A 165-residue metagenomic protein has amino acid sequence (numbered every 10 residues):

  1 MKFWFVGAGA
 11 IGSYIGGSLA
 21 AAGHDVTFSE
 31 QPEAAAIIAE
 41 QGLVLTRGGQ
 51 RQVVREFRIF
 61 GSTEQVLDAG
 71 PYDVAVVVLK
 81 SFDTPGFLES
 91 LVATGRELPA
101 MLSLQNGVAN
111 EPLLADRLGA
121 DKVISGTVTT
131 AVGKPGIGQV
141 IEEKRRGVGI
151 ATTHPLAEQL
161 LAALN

Functional and structural regions predicted by a protein language model:
M1, G23-T27, Y72-A75, E97-M101 (+1 more regions): Short active-site oxyanion
M1-G48: NAD(P)+-binding Rossmann beta1-loop-alpha1 motif at the extreme N-terminus of oxidoreductases
S13, A36, P85-E89, P112 (+1 more regions): Alpha-helical elements of the RecA-like P-loop NTPase motor core of helicases
F28, I59-G61, I150: Generic preference for hydrophobic
E30, G49, T63-E64, Q105 (+3 more regions): Residues at the C-termini of beta-strands that transition into short coil/loop
I37, A93-T94, D116-K122, G126 (+1 more regions): Internal alpha-helical scaffold of NAD(P)-dependent oxidoreductase catalytic cores
V53-Q139: Rossmann-like NAD(P)(H) cofactor-binding subdomain of soluble oxidoreductases
